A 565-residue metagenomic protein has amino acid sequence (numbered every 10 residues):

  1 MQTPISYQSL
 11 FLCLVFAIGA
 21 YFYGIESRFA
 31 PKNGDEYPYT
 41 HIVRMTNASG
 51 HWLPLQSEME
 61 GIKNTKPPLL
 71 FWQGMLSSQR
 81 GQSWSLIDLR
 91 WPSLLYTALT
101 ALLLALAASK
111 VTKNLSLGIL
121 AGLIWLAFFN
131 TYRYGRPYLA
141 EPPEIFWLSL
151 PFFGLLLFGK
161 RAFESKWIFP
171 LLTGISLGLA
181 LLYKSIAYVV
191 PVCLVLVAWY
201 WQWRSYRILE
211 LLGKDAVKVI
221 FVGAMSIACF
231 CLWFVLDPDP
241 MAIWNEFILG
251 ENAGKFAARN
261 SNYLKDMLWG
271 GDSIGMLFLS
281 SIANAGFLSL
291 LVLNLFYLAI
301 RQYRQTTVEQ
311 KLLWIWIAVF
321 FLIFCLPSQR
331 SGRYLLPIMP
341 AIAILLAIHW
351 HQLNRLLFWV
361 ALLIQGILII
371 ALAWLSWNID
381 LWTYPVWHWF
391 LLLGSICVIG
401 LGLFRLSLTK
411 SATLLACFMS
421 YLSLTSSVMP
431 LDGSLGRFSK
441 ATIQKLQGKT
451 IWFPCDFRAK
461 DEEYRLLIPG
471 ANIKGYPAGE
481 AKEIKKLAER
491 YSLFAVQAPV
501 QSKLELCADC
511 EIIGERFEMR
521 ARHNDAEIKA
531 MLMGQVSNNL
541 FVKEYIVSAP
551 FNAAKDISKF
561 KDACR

Functional and structural regions predicted by a protein language model:
Q2, S109-T112, P151-F169, A180 (+1 more regions): Membrane-interface transmembrane helices that cradle and orient dolichyl/undecaprenyl
S6-E36, F221-P238: Transmembrane signal-anchor helices characteristic of membrane glycosylation enzymes that use polyprenol
Y7, C13, L104-A127, K311: Transmembrane-helix signature of polytopic, membrane-embedded enzymes that assemble or transfer cell-envelope glycans
G19-G24, P38-I62, L69-W72, L76-Q79 (+1 more regions): Extracytosolic helix-loop segments that constitute the early lumenal/periplasmic catalytic or substrate-binding loops
H41-M45, S176-L179, Y183, Y188-T307 (+3 more regions): Transmembrane-lumen/periplasm boundary regions of multi-pass, lipid-linked membrane glycan transferases
L89, R133-E144, S331: Short acidic/glycine- and proline-prone juxtamembrane loop motifs at membrane-interface regions of multi-pass membrane
W91-T112, L150: Transmembrane-helix motifs of polytopic, lipid-linked glycan transferases
L171, I175, L298-Y476, E483-A488 (+2 more regions): Membrane-embedded architecture of ER/inner-membrane glycosylation machinery
